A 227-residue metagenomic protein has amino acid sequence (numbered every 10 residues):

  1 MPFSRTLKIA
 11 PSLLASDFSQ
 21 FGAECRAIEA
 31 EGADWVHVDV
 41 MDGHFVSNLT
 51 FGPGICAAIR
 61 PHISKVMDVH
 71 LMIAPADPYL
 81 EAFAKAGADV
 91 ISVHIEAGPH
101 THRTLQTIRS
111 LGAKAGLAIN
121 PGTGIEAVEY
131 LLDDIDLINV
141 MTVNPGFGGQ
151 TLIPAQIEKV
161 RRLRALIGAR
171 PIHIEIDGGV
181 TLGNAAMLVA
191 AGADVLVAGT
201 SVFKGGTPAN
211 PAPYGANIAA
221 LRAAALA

Functional and structural regions predicted by a protein language model:
M1-A15, G22-A23, L226: N-terminal amphipathic alpha-helix/helix-capping segment at the start of soluble metabolic enzymes
L7-L13, V36-V38, I59, M67-L71 (+5 more regions): Hydrophobic faces of well-ordered beta-strands that scaffold small-molecule active sites in alpha/beta enzyme cores
S12-S16, M41-G43, M72-A76, E96-G98 (+4 more regions): Active-site beta-loop-alpha junctions enriched in small/polar residues
D17-Q20, H62, P78-A82, A86-H173: Conserved anion-binding
F21, I28, D39, F83 (+6 more regions): Conserved, mostly hydrophobic/aromatic
W35-P53, V143-G149, V202-T207: Glycine-rich, proline-tolerant flexible connector loops at the mouths of alpha/beta enzymes
H44-A76, L80, A185-V202: A short alpha/beta connector and helix-capping loop motif
I108, V189, F203-A227: C-terminal helical cap(s) of enzyme catalytic domains, especially alpha/beta-barrels
